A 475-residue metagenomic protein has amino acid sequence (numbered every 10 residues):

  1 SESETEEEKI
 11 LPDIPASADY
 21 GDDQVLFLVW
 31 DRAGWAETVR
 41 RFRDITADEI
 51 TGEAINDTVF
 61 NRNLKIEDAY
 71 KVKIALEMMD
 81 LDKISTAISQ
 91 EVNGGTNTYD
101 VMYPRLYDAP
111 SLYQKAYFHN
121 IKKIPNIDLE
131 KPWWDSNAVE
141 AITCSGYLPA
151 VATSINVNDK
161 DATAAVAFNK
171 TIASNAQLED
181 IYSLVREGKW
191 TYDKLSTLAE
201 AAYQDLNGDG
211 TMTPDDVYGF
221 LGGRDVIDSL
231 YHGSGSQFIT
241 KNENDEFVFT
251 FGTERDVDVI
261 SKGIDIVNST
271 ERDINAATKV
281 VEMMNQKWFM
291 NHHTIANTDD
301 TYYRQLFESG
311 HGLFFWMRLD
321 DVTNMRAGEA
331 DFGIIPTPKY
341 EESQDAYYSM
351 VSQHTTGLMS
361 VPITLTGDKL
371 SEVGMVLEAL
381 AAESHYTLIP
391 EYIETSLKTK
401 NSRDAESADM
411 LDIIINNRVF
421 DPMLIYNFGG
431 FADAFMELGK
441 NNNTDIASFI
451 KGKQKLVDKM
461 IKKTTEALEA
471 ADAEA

Functional and structural regions predicted by a protein language model:
S1-D13, F27, I66, T98-P104 (+8 more regions): Gram-positive cell-envelope targeting signals
G21-N56, V72-E77, V101, Y218-F220 (+1 more regions): Short, well-ordered beta-strand elements
L28-D31, T96-M102, L106, T143-A164 (+2 more regions): Extracytoplasmic/periplasmic solute-binding protein
A69-T143, A176: Extracytoplasmic "Venus flytrap"/periplasmic binding protein-like
N126-W134, V185, Q237-D258, E342-S349: Short, solvent-exposed loop/beta-turn-alpha elements that line the ligand-binding surface or hinge of extracytoplasmic
S196-E200, K241-A296: Glycine-centered hinge/linker elements that transmit conformational signals in sensory and ligand-binding systems
R326-T395: Extracytoplasmic/periplasmic substrate-recognition and gating elements
I363-G374, A381-A475: Conserved C-terminal helix/tail region of periplasmic/extracytoplasmic solute-binding proteins
